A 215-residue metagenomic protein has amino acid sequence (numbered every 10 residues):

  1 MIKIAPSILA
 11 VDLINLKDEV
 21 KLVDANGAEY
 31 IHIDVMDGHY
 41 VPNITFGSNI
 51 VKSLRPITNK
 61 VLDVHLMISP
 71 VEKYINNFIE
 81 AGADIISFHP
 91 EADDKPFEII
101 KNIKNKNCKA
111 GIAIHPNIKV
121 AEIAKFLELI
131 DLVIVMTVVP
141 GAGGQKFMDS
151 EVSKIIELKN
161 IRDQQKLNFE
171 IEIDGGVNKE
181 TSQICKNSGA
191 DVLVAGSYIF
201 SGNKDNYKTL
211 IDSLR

Functional and structural regions predicted by a protein language model:
K3-S7, I31-I33, L54, L62-L66 (+5 more regions): Hydrophobic faces of well-ordered beta-strands that scaffold small-molecule active sites in alpha/beta enzyme cores
L16, V23, D34, F78 (+5 more regions): Conserved, mostly hydrophobic/aromatic
E19-V20, E72-E80, I118-I130, G175-L193: Catalytic cores of alpha/beta
N26, I57, A81, K106 (+1 more regions): Structural motif
V35-N102: N-terminal active-site wall of soluble small-molecule enzyme domains
D37-T45, N49, P116, A124-F126 (+3 more regions): Glycine/Thr-rich beta-alpha phosphate-binding loop at enzyme active sites
I44-V64, N102-G111, E151-I171, G175 (+1 more regions): Alpha-helix-loop-beta-strand connector modules within alpha/beta enzyme cores
I86-D94, I134-K146, S188-L210: Glycine-rich phosphate-binding active-site loops on the catalytic face of alpha/beta enzymes
